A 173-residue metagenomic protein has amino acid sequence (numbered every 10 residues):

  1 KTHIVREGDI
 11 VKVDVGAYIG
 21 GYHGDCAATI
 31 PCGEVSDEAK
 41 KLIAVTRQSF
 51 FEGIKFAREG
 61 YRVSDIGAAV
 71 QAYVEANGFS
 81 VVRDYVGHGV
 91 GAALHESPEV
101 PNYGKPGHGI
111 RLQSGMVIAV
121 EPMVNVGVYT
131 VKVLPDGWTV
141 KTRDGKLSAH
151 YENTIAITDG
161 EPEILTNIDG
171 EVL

Functional and structural regions predicted by a protein language model:
K1-L173: Active-site neighborhoods and metal-handling regions in enzymes and metal-associated proteins
